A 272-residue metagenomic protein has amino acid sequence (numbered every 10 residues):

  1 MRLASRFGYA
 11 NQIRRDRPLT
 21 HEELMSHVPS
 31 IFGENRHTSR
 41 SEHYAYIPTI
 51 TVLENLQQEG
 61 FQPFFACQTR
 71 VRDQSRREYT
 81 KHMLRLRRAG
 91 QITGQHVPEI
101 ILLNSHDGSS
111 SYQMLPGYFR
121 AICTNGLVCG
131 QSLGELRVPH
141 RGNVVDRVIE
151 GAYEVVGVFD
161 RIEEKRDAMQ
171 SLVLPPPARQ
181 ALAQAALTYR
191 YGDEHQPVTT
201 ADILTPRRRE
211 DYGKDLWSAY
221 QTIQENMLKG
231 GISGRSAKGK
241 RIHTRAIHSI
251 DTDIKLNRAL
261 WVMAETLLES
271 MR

Functional and structural regions predicted by a protein language model:
M1-I47, E54, Q58, S75 (+2 more regions): Intrinsically disordered, low-complexity regulatory segments
M1-Q12, G90-H96, L102-R272: Intrinsically disordered, low-complexity regions enriched in serine/threonine
Y46-E54, Q58-Y112, W261: Amphipathic, interaction-prone secondary-structure segments
